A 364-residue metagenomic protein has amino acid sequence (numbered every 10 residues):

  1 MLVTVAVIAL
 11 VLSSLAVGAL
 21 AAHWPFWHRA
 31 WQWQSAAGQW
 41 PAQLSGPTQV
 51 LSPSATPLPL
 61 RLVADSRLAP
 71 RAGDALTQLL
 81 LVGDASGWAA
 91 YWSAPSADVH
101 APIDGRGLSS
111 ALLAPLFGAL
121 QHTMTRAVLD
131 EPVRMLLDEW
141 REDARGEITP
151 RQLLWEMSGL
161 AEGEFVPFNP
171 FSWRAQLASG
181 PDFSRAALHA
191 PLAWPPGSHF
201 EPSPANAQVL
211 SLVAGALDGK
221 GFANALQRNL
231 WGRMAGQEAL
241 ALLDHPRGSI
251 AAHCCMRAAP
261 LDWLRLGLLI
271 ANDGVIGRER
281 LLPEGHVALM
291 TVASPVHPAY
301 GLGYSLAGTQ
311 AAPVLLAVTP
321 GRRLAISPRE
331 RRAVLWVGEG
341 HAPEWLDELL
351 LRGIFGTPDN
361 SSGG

Functional and structural regions predicted by a protein language model:
M1-D98, R106, Q121-V128, W155 (+3 more regions): N-terminal leader/targeting segments and the immediately adjacent pre-domain N-terminus
G87-W92, R134, N169-P196, K220-L240: Short, charged, amphipathic alpha-helices and their helix-cap/turn boundaries
A97-H100, F168, P191-P196, N206-Q208 (+1 more regions): Flexible glycine/proline-enriched surface loops and loop-helix/loop-strand junctions
I103-L129, L153, L210-A214, L266 (+1 more regions): Active-site SXXK
G118, R134, R151-L154, S184 (+10 more regions): Non-transmembrane alpha-helical segments in soluble domains of secreted/periplasmic/extracellular proteins
T123-A161, H189, A216-C254, A258: Active-site helix/loop module of the DD-peptidase/beta-lactamase fold, centered on the serine-lysine SxxK catalytic
E156, N206-V213, A252-I276, G321-E339: Active-site-proximal alpha-helical segments within enzyme catalytic domains
Q237-L240, A288-L335, P343: Active-site Gly/Thr loop motif
